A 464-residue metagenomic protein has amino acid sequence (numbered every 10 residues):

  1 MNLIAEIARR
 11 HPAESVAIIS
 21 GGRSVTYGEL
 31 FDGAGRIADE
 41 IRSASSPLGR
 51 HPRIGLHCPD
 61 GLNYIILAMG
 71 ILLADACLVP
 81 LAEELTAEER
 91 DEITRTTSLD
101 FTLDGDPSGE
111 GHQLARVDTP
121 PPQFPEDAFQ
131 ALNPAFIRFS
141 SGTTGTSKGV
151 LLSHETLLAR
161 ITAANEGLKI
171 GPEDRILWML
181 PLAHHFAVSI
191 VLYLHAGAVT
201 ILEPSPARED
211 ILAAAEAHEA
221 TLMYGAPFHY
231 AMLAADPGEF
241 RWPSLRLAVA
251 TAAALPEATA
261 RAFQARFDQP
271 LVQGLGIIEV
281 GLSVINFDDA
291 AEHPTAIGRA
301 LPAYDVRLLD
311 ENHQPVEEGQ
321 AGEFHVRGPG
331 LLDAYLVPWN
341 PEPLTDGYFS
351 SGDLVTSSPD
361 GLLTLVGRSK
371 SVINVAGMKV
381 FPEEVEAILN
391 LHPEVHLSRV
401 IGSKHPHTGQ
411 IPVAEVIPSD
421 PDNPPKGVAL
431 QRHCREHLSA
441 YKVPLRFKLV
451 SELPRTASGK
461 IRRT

Functional and structural regions predicted by a protein language model:
E14-S45, P59-G61, T86-D91, H154-E155: Conserved AMP-binding/adenylate-forming core of the ANL superfamily
R23, E40-L85, W178-L180, K379 (+1 more regions): Conserved AMP-binding/adenylate-forming
T26-G28, A135-T162: Conserved AMP-binding A3 loop
D39, G328, A334, L354-K442 (+1 more regions): AMP-binding/adenylate-forming catalytic core of the ANL superfamily
P121-F139, T146, K169-R175: Conserved pre-ATP/AMP-binding loop-to-beta segment of ANL
L158-R175, L182-L222, D236-P237: Conserved AMP-binding/adenylation subdomain of ANL enzymes
A220-G225, A234-H293, D305: Gly/Ser/Thr-rich phosphate-binding loop
R299-A303, Q314-T345, M378-V380: Conserved ATP/PPi-binding loop(s) of AMP-dependent carboxylate-activating enzymes
